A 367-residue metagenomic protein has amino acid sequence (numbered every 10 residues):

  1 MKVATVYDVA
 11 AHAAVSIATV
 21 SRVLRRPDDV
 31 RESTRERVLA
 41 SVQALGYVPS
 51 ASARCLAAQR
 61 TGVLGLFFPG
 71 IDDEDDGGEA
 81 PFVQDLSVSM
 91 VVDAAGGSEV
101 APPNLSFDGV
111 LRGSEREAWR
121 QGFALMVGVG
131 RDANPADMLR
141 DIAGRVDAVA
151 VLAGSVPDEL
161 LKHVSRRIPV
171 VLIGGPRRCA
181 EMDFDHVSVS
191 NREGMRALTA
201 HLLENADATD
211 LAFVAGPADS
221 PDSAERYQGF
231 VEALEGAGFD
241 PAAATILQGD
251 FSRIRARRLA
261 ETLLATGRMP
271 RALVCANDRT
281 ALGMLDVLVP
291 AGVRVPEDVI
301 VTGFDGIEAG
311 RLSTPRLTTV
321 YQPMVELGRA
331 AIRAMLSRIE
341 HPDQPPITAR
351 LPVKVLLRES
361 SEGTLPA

Functional and structural regions predicted by a protein language model:
M1-V63, F67, L365-A367: N-terminal helix-turn-helix DNA-binding module of bacterial transcription factors
A40, V48-D137: Amphipathic helical "hinge" segments at domain boundaries
A44, L66, A94-G96, G109-F123 (+2 more regions): Bacterial carbohydrate/catabolite-sensing allosteric modules
D73, P157-D158, A281-L282: Short glycine-rich, flexible loops that bind phosphorylated cofactors or substrates
G130-N134, L152-P157, R279: Short beta->alpha connector loops
N134-M138, E159-L160, R255, L259: Short acidic active-site motifs
A136-A150, Y227-F230: Short, electropositive alpha-helical surface patch
A143, A150-K162: Extended catalytic core of nucleotide-activated donor transferases of GT-like folds
